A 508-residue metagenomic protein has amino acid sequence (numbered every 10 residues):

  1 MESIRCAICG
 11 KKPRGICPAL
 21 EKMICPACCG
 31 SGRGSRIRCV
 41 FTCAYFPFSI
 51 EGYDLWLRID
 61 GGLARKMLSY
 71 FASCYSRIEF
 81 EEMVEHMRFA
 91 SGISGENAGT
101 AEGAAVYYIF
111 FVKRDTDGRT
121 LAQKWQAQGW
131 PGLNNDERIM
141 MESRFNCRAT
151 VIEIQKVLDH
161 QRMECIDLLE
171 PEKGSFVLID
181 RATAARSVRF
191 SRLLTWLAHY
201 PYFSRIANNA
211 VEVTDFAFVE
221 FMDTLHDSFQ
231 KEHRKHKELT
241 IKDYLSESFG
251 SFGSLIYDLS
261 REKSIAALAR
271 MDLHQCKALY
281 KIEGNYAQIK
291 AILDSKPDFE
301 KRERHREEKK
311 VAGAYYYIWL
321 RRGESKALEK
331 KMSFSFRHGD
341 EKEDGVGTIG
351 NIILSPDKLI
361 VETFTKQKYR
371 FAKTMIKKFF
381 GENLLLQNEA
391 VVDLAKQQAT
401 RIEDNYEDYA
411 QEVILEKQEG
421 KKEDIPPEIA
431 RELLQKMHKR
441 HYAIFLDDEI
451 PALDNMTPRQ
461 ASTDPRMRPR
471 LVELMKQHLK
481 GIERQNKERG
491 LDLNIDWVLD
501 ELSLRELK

Functional and structural regions predicted by a protein language model:
S3-C9, C17, C25-C28: Short cysteine-rich clusters marking metal-coordination/redox-active sites
M23-I37: Cys/His-coordinated zinc-finger cores
S73-K156: Accessory interdomain/linker segments of ATP-dependent helicases and helicase-like nucleic-acid enzymes that mediate
H160-I166: Short aromatic-glycine-enriched beta-strand elements
I179-W196: Short nucleic-acid-contacting surface segments enriched for D/E, G, S/T with interspersed K/R
A198-Q230: OB-fold/S1-family single-stranded nucleic acid-binding modules
M222-A269: Glycine- and charge-enriched low-complexity intrinsically disordered segments
G250-I352: Short Lys/Arg-enriched alpha/beta "domain-start" segment
